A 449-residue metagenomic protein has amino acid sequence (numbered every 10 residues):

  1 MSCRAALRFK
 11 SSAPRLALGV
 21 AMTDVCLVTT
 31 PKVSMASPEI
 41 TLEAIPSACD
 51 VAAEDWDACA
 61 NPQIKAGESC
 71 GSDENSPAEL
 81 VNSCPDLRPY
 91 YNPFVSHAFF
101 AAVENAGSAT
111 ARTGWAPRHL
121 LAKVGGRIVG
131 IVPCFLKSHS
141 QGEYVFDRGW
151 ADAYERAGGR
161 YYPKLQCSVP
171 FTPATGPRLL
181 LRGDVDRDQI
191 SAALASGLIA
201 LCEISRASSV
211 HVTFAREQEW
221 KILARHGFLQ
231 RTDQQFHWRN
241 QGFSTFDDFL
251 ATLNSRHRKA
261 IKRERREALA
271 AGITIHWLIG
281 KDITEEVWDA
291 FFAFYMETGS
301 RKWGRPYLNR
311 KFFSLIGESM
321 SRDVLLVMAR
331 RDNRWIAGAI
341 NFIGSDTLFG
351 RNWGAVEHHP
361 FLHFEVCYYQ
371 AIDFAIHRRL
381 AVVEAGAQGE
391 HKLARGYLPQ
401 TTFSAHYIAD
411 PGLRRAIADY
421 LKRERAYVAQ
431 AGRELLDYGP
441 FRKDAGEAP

Functional and structural regions predicted by a protein language model:
A6-D24, V28: A cross-taxon signal for low-complexity, glycine/charged-rich
D24-P449: N-acyltransferase acceptor-side catalytic subdomain
